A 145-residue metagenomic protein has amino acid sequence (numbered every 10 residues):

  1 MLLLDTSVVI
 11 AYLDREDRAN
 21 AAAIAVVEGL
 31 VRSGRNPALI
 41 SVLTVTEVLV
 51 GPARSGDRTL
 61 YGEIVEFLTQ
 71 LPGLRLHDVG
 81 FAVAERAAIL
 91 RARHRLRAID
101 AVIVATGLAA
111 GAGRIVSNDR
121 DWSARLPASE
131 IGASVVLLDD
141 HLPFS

Functional and structural regions predicted by a protein language model:
M1, V104, A109-S145: Acidic, PIN/NYN-like endoribonuclease modules and their adjacent C-terminal/linker elements
M1-I40, A53-E66, V136-S145: Short, well-structured N-terminal submotif of metal-dependent ribonuclease cores
V9, V45, W122-S123: A generic structural signal for short hydrophobic patches within well-formed alpha-helices
R15-E16, G51, L90, A128-S129: Residue-level signal for well-ordered alpha-helical positions
P37, G73-R75, S134: Conserved beta-strand segments of alpha/beta enzyme cores
G51, G56-R86, I103: Domain-scale selection of a single, long terminal region that carries the protein's primary operational module
L74-R120, A124: Active-site neighborhoods of divalent-metal-dependent phosphate/nucleic-acid chemistry enzymes
